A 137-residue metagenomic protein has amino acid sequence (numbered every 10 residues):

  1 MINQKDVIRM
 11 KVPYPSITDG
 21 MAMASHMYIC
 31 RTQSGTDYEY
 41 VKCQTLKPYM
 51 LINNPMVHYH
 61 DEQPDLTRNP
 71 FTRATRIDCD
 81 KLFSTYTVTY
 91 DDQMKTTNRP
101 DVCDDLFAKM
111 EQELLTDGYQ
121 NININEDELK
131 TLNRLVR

Functional and structural regions predicted by a protein language model:
I17-S25, C30-L66: Compact nucleic-acid interaction/catalytic patches
D61-R137: C-terminal terminal-subdomain/extension
